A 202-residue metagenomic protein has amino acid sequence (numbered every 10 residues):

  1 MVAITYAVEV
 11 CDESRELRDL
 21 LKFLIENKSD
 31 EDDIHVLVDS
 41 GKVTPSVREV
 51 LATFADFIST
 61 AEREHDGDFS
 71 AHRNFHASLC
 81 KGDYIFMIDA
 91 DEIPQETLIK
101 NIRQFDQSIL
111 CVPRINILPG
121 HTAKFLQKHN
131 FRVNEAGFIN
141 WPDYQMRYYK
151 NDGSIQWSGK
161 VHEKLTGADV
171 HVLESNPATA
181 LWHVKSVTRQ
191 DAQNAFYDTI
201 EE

Functional and structural regions predicted by a protein language model:
M1-A3, E31, Q107: A general structural motif
A3-E16, L20, N27, L37: A conserved hydrophobic helix/loop-capping motif in glycosyltransferases and polysaccharide synthases
D12, E62-H65: Short, flexible loop segments at the rims of nucleotide/cofactor-binding pockets, characterized by
D19-F23, E49-V50, F75, L98-I102: A short acidic, amphipathic alpha-helical/loop segment
L21-E62: Acidic donor-binding segment of Leloir-type glycosyltransferases
D32, D56, D83, D91 (+1 more regions): Conserved acidic residues
F69-A77, Y84, I93-E202: Catalytic-site signature of metal-activated, phosphate-bearing donor transferases, centered on the GT-A/GT-A-like
